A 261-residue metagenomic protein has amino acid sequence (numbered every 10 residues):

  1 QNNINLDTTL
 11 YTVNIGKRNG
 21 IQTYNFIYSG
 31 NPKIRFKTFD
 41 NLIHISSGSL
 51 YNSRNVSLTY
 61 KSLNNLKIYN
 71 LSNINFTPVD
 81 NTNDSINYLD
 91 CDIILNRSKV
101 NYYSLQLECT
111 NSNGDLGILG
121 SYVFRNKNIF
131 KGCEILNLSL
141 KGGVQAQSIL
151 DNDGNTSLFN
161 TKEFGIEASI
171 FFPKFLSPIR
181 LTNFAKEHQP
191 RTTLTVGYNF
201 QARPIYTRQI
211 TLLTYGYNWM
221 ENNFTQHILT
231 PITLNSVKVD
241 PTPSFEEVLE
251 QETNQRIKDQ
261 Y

Functional and structural regions predicted by a protein language model:
Q1-N111, D115, A146: Periplasmic polypeptide-binding modules associated with outer-membrane biogenesis and secretion
D7, R18-T23, I27-I34, D40-H44 (+2 more regions): Transmembrane beta-strand segments of outer-membrane beta-barrel domains in Gram-negative and organellar OMPs
D40, L58, I86-D90, Y102-S104 (+4 more regions): Transmembrane beta-barrel architecture of outer membranes
L42-I43, F76, N101-N111, G120-Y122 (+3 more regions): Transmembrane beta-strand segments that form the barrel wall of outer-membrane beta-barrel proteins
N65-N70, L95-N101, N126-I135, S177-P178 (+1 more regions): Secondary-structure transition/capping motifs at alpha-helix termini and the adjoining loop/turn into the next element
D80-I86, D151-S157, Q255-I257: Intrinsically disordered, low-complexity coil segments
L89-I94, V123-K127, L181-F184: Intrinsically disordered, low-complexity boundary segments flanking structured domains
I94-N96, E108, R125-K127, F171-P173 (+2 more regions): Solvent-exposed residues in well-ordered beta-strands and their adjoining turns, especially edge/terminal strands
